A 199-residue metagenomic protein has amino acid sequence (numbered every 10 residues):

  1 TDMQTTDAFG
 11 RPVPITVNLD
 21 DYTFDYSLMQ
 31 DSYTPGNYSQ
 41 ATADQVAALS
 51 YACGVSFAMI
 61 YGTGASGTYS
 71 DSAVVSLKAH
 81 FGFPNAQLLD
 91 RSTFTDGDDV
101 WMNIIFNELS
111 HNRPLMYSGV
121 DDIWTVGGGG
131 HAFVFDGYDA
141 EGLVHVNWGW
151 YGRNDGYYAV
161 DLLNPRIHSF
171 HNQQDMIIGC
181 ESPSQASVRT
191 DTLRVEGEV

Functional and structural regions predicted by a protein language model:
T1-F94: Cysteine-nucleophile protease catalytic domains, especially the papain-like/related folds used in DUB/UBL proteases
P12, Y38, S56, G64-S66 (+7 more regions): Compositionally biased, intrinsically disordered low-complexity regions
F24, L28, P35, Q40 (+4 more regions): Intrinsically disordered, low-complexity regions enriched in small/polar residues
D25, D96-W101, Y157-A159: General structural signal for secondary-structure boundaries
Y38, T42-A65, I104-R113, I167-E181: Short, Φ-rich (hydrophobic/aromatic) sequence segments
S50-C53, G67, S76, M116-G119 (+4 more regions): Generic detector of bulky aromatic hydrophobic side chains
V75, A79-N147: Active-site-adjacent substructure of cysteine-protease-like catalytic cores
S110, T125-G129, Y138-G197: Cys-His-centered catalytic/binding microenvironment captured across papain-like cysteine peptidases and homologous
